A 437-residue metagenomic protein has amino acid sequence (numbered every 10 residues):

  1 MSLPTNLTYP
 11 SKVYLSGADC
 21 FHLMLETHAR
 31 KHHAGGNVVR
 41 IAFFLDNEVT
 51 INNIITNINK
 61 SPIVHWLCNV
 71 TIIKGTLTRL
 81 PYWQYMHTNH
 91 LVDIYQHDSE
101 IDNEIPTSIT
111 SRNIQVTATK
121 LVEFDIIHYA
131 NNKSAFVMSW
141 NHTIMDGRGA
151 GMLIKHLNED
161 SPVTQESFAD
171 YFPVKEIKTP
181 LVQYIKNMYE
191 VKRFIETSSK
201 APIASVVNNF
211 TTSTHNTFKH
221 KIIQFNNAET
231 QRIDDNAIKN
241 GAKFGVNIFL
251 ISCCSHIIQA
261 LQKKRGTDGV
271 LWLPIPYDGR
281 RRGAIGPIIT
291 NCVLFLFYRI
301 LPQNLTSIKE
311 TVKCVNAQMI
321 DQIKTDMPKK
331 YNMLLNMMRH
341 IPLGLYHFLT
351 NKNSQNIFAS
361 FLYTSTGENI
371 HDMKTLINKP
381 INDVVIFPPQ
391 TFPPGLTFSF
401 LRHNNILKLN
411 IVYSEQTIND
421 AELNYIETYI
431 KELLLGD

Functional and structural regions predicted by a protein language model:
M1-P180, N236, N240, G245-G269 (+1 more regions): Non-catalytic N-terminal regions of enzymes
F43, K221-N226, Q231, L296-Q303: Generic detection of short hydrophobic beta-strand segments and adjacent strand-loop junctions
I51, I58, P62, I289-N369 (+1 more regions): Helical lid/core segments from catalytic subdomains that handle acyl or acyl-like groups
P180, Y184, M188-Y189, P274 (+1 more regions): Long, hydrophobic alpha/beta structural blocks
I185-A242: Flexible, P/S/T/G-rich "lid" or insertion loops adjacent to the active sites of thioester-utilizing
I257, R280-G283, I370, T417-N419: Flexible loop/turn segments at secondary-structure boundaries
D268-Q303: Acidic/histidine-rich catalytic neighborhood
Y277-G279, S365-N369, N404, Y413-E415: A broadly conserved detector of short glycine/acidic/proline-rich loop/turn motifs that flank catalytic sites and bind
